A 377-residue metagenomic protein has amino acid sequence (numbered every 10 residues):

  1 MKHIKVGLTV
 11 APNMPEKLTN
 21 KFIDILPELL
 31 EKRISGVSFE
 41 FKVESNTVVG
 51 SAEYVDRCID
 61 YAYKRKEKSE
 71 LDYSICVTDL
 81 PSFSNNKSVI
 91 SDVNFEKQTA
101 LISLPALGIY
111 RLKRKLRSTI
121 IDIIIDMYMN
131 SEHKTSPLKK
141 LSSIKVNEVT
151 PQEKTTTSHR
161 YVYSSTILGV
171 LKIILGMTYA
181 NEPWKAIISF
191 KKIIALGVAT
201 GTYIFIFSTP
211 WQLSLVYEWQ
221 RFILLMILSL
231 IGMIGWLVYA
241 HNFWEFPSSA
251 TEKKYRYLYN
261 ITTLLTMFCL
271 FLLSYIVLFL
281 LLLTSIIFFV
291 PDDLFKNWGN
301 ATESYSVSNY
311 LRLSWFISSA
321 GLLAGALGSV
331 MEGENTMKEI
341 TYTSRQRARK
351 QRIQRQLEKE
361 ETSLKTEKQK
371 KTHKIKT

Functional and structural regions predicted by a protein language model:
M1-I124, Y128-H133: Soluble N-terminal domains of membrane-associated systems
K2-N20, K154-S164, E182, F190: Membrane-proximal, solvent-exposed terminal domains/tails of membrane-associated proteins
S131-S165: Short, non-transmembrane cytosolic segments of multipass membrane proteins
I167-K253: Core alpha-helical transmembrane segments of integral membrane proteins
S214-Q220, L225-T377: Generic detector of multi-pass transmembrane helix bundles and their immediately adjacent loops in polytopic membrane
